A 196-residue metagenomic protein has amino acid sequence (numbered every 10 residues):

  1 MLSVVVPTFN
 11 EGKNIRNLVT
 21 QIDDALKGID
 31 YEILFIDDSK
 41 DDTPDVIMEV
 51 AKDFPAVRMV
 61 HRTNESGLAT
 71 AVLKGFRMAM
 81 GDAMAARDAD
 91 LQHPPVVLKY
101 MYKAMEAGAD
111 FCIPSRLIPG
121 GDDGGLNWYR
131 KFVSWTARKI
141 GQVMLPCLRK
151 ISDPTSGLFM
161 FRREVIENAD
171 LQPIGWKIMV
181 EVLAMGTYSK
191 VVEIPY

Functional and structural regions predicted by a protein language model:
M1-S3, E32: Cell-envelope/extracellular polymer assembly enzymes that use nucleotide-activated donors
E11-A25: Short, well-formed alpha-helical segments that are part of the catalytic scaffolds of diverse glycosyltransferases
E11-N14, S39, P94: Donor nucleotide-sugar binding loop of glycosyltransferases
D30-K40, V60-R62: Short beta-strand/loop segment that forms part of the nucleotide-sugar
D37-D45, L91: A conserved acidic beta->alpha catalytic loop
V60-M78, A83, P95-W176: Acceptor/aglycone-binding surface of glycosyltransferases and processive sugar-polymer synthases
R149-K150, L171-I174, L183-Y196: Catalytic donor-sugar/metal-binding loop of nucleotide-sugar-dependent glycosyltransferases
